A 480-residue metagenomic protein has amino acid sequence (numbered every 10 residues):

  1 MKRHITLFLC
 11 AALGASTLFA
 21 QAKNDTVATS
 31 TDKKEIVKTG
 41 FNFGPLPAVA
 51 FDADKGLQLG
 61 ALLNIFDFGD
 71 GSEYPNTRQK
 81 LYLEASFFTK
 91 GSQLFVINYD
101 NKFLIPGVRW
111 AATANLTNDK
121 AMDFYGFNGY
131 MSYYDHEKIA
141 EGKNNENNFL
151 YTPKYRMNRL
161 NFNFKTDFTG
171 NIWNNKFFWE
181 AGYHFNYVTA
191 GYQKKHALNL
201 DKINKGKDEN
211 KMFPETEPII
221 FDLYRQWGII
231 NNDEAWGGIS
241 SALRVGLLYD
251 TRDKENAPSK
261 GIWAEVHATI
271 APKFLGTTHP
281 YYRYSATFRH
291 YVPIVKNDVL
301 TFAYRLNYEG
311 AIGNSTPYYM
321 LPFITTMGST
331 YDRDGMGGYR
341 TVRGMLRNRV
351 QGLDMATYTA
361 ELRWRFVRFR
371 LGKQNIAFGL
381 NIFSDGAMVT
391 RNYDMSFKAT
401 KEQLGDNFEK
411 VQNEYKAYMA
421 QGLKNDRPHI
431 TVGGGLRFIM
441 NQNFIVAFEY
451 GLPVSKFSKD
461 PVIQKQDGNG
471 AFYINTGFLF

Functional and structural regions predicted by a protein language model:
A22-F103, A111, A190-G191, L200 (+1 more regions): Outer-membrane beta-barrel initiation region
N24-D25, T113-N115, M122-K296: Transmembrane beta-strand segments of outer-membrane beta-barrel domains in Gram-negative and organellar OMPs
S30-F41, G69-R78, L104-W110, I172-W179 (+8 more regions): Short loop/turn motifs that connect adjacent beta-strands in outer-membrane beta-barrel proteins
F41-F43, K55-L59, T77-Q79, G91-F95 (+9 more regions): Residues that define the transmembrane beta-barrel architecture of outer-membrane proteins
V49, A61-L63, L81-F87, A112-K120 (+12 more regions): Transmembrane beta-barrel strands of outer-membrane/channel proteins
S72, A85-F162, N307-M336, K459 (+1 more regions): Outer-membrane beta-barrel translocator/channel fold
D233, L243-G246, K254-G372, T390-N392 (+4 more regions): C-terminal outer-membrane beta-barrel translocator/porin domains of Gram-negative envelope proteins and their
F438, Q466-F480: Outer-membrane beta-barrel "beta-signal"
